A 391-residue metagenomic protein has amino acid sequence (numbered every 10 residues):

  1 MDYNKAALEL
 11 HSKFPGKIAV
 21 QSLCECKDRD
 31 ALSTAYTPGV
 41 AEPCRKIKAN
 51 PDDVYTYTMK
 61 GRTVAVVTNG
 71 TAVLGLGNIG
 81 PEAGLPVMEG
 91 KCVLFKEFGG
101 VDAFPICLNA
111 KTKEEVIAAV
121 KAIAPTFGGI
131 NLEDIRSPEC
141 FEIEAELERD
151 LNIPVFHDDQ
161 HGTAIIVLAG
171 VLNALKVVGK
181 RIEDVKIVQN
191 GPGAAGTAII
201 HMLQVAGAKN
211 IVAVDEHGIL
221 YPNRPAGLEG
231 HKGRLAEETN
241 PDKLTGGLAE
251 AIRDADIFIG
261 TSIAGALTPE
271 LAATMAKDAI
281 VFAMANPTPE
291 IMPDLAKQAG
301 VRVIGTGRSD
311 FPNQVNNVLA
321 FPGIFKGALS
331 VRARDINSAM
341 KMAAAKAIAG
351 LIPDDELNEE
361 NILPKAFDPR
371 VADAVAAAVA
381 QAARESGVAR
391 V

Functional and structural regions predicted by a protein language model:
M1-V155, A376, Q381-A382, S386-R390: N-terminal ligand-binding/catalytic initiation module
L74, I79-G99, H157, H161 (+2 more regions): Glycine-rich phosphate/diphosphate-binding loop of Rossmann-like nucleotide-binding domains
P105, N131-D134, V155-D158, Q189 (+5 more regions): General beta-strand structural signal in soluble alpha/beta enzymes
A124, I182, A251-I252, A272-M275: A short, aliphatic-rich alpha-helical micro-motif
N131-D134, I257-F311: ADP-ribose/adenylate-binding Rossmann-like module
D150-A164, V281-N286: Short, acidic/small-residue loops that bind anionic groups at enzyme active sites
D158-D159, K180, A283-V391: Adenosine-phosphate binding glycine-rich loop
